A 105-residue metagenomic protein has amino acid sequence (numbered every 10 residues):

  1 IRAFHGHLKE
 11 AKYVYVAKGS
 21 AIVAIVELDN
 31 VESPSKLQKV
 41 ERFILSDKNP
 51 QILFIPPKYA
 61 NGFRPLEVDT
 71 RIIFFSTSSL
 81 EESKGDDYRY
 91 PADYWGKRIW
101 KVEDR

Functional and structural regions predicted by a protein language model:
I1-K48, R64-R105: Non-catalytic, conserved peripheral segments adjacent to functional cores
K48-F63: Conserved SET/PR-domain catalytic core that frames the SAM/AdoMet-binding pocket
